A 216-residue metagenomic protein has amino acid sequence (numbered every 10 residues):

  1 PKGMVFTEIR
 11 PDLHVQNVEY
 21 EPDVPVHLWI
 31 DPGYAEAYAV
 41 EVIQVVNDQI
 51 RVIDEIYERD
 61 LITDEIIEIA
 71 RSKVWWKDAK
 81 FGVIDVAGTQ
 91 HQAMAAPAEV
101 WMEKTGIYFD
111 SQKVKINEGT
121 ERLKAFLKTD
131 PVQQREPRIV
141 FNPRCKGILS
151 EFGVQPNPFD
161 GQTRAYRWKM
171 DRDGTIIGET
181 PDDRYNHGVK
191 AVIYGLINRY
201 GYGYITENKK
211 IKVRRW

Functional and structural regions predicted by a protein language model:
P1-P32: ATPase catalytic-site recognition across NTP-hydrolyzing enzymes
V5, L196-W216: Acidic two-metal-ion nuclease catalytic site recognized across multiple nuclease folds, prominently DnaQ/RNase D-T
P22-V24, Y34-A37, W76-D78, R135-E136: Short, well-ordered loop/turn elements at secondary-structure boundaries
Y34, V45-N47, L196, Y200: Hydrophobic/aromatic-lined pockets within catalytic cores
Y38-I43: Short beta-strand scaffold segments in enzyme catalytic cores
Q44-E179, Y202-G203, V213-W216: Mg2+-dependent endonuclease catalytic cores in nucleic-acid-processing enzymes, primarily RNase H-like
R184-H187: Histidine-centered active-site/metal-ligand motif
